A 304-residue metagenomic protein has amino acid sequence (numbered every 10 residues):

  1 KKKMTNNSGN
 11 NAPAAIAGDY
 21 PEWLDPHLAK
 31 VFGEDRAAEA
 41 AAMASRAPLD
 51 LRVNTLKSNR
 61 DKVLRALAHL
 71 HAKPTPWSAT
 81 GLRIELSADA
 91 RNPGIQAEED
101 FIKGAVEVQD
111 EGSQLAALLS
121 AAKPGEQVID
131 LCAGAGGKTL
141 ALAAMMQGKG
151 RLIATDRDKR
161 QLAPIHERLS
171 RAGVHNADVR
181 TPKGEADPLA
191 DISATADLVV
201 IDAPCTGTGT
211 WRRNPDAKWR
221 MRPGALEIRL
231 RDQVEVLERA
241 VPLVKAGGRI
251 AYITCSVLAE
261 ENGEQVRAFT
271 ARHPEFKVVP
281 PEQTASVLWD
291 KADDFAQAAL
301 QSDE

Functional and structural regions predicted by a protein language model:
K1-E304: S-adenosylmethionine
